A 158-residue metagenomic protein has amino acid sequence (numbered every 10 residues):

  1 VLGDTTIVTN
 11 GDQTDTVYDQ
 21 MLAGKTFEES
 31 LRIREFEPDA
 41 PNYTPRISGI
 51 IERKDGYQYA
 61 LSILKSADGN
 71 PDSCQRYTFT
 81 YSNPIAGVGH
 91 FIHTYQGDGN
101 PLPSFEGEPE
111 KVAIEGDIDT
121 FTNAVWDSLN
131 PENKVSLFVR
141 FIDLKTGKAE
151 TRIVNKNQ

Functional and structural regions predicted by a protein language model:
V1-Q158: Conserved short alpha-helical segments that host acidic/polar catalytic motifs at enzyme active sites
